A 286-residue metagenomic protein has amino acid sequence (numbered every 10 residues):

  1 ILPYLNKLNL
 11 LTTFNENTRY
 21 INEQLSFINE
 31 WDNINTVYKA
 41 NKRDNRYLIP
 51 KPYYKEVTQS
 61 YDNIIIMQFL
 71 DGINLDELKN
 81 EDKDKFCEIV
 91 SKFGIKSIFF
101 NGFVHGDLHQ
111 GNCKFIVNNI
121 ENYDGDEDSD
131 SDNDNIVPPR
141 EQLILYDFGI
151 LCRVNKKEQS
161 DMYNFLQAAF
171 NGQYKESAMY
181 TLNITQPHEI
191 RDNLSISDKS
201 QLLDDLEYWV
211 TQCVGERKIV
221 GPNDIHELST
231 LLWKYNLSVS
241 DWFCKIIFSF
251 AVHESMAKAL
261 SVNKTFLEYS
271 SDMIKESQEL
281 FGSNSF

Functional and structural regions predicted by a protein language model:
I1-F286: Conserved catalytic cores of large enzyme domains
